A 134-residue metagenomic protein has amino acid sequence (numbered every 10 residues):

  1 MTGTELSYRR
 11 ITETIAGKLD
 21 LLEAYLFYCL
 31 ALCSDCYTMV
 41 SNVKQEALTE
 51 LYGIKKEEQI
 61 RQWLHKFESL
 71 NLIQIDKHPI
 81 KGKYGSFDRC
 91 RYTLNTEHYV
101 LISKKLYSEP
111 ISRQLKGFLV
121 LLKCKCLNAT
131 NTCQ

Functional and structural regions predicted by a protein language model:
M1-L51, H65-E68, L72, G82-Q134: Short recognition helix of helix-turn-helix/winged-helix DNA-binding domains
L26, Q59-I60: Helix-turn-helix DNA-binding helix
K44, E58-Q59: General structural concept
I54-K55: The short coil/loop that forms the "turn" connecting the two helices of the helix-turn-helix
Q74-H78: Beta-hairpin "wing" of winged helix-turn-helix
